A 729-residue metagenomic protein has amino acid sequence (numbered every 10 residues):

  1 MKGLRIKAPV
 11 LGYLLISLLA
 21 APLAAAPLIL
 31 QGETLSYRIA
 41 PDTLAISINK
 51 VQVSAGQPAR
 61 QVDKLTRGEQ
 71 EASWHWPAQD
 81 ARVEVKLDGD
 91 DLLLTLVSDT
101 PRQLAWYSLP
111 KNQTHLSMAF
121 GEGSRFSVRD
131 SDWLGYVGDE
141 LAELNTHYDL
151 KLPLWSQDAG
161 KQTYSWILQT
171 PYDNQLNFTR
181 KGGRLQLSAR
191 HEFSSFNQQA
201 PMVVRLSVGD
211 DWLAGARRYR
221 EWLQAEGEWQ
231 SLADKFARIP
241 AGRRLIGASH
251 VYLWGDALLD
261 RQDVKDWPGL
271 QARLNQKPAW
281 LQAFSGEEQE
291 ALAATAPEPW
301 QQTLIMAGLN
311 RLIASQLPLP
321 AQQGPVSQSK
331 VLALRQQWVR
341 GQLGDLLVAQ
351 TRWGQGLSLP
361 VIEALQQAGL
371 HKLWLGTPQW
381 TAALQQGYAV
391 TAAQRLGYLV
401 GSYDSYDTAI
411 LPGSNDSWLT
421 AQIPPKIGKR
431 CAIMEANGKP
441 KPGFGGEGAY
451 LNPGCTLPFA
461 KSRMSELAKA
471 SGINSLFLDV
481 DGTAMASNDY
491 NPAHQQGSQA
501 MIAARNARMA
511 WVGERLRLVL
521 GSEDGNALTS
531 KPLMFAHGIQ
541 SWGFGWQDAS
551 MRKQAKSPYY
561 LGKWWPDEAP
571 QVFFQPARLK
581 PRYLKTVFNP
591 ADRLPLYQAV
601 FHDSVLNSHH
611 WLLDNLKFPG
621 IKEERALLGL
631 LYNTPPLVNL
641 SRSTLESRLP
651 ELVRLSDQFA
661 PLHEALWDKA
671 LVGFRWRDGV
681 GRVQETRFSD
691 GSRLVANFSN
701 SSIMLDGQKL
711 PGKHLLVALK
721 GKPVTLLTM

Functional and structural regions predicted by a protein language model:
M1-Y13: Bacterial N-terminal signal peptides that target proteins for export
G12-P22: Bacterial N-terminal signal peptides
A26-L373, Q385, T391-V400, D404-Y406 (+5 more regions): Carbohydrate-recognition beta-sandwich/jelly-roll modules in extracellular/periplasmic carbohydrate-active proteins
I39-I46, Q186-R205, G209-L213, L258-P268 (+7 more regions): Active-site-proximal substrate-binding groove within the catalytic cores of carbohydrate-active enzymes
D99, L109, T377-A382, Y403-I410 (+4 more regions): An acidic- and aromatic-residue-enriched active-site/binding cleft used to recognize and process polar
R340-Q342, L347-G354, S402-E466: Active-site-adjacent "subsite" loops/lids of carbohydrate-active enzymes
V361, L373-L375, T381, Q385 (+1 more regions): Accessory recognition modules or surfaces
K372-W374, E447-Y450, H494: Short, basic, glycine/proline-bearing loop/turn elements
